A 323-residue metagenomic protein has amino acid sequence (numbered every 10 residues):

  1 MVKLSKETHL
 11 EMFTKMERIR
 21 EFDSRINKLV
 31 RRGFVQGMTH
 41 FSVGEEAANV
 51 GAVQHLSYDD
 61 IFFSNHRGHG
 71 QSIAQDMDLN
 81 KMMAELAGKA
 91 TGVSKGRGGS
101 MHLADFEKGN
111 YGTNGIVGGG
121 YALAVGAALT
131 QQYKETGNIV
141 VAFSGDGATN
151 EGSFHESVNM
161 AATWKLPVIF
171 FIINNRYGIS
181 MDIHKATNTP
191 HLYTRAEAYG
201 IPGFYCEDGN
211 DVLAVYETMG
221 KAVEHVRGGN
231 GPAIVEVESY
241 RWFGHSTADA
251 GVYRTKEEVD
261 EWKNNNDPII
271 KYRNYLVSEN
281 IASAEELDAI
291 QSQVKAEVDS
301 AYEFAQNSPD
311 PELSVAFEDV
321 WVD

Functional and structural regions predicted by a protein language model:
T14-V30: N-terminal glycine-rich anion-binding loops that anchor highly charged ligand groups
S24-N27, F34-W164, D182-N188, Y193 (+1 more regions): Cofactor-binding active-site loop characterized by glycine-rich and histidine/acidic residues
G70, R176-I179, R241-F243: Short gly/pro/ser/thr-enriched loop/turn and capping motifs at secondary-structure boundaries
Q132-T136, T189-K221, N265-Q291: Conserved thiamine diphosphate
F154-S157, E217-E224: Glycine-rich, charged/polar anion/phosphate-binding loops that engage phosphate groups from diverse ligands
P167-F170, P202: Short, proline-centered helix/strand-breaking motifs
Y177-M181, I201-E207, V252-E261, E286: Short beta-alpha connecting loops at secondary-structure transitions that line or flank enzyme active sites
E224-D323: Glycine/aspartate-rich loop-and-adjacent alpha/beta segment that forms the canonical ThDP
